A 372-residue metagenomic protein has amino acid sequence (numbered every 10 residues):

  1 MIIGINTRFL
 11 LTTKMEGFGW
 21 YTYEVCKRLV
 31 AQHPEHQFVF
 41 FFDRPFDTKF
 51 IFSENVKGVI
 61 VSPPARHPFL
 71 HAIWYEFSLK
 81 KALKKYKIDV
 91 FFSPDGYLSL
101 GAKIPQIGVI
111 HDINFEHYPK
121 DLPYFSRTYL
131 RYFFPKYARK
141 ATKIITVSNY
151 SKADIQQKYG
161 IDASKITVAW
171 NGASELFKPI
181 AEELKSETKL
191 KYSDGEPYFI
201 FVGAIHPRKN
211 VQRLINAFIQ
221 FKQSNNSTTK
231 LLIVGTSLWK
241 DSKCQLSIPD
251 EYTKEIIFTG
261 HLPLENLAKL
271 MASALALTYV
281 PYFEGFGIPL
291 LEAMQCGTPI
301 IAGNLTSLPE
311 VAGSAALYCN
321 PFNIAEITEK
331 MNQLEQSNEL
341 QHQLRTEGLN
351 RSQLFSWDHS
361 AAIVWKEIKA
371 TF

Functional and structural regions predicted by a protein language model:
M1-F372: Carbohydrate transferase catalytic cores enriched for Leloir-type hexosyltransferases
